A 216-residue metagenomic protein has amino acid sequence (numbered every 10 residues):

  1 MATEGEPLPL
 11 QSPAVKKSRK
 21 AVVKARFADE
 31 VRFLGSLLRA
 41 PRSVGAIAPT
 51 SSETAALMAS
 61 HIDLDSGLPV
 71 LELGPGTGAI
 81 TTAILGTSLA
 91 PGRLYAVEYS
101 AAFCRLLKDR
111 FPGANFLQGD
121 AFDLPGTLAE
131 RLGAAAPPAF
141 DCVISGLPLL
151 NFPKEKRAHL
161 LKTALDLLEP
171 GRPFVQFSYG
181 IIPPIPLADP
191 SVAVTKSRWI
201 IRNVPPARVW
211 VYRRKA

Functional and structural regions predicted by a protein language model:
F33-D65: Class I SAM-dependent methyltransferase Rossmann-like catalytic core, especially the SAM/SAH-binding loop
G67-G76: Conserved class I S-adenosyl-L-methionine
T77-L89: Conserved SAM-binding loop of SAM-dependent methyltransferases across substrates and taxa, primarily the Class I
S100: Conserved SAM/SAH-binding beta-strand->alpha-helix loop
C104-A134: S-adenosyl-L-methionine
A158-P170: A short glycine-rich, Lys/Arg-flanked "PGG" loop and its adjoining helix->strand segment in the class I
G171-S178: Conserved beta-strand signature within the Rossmann-like core of class I S-adenosyl-L-methionine
W199-A216: Core SAM-dependent methyltransferase catalytic element
